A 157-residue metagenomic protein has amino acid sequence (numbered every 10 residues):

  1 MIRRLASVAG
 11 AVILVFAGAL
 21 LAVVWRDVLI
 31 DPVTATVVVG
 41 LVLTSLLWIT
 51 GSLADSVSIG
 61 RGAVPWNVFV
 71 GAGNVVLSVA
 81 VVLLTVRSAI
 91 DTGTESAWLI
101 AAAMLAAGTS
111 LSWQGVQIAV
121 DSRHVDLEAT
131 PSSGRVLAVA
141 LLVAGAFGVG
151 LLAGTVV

Functional and structural regions predicted by a protein language model:
A6-A9, V33-T44, V70-N74, S96-G108 (+1 more regions): Alpha-helical transmembrane segments of polytopic membrane proteins
S7-G18, L141-G145: Alpha-helical transmembrane segments
I13-V28, V79-S88: Membrane-embedded alpha-helical segments in integral membrane proteins
V28-L29, V57-W66, V125-T130: Membrane-interface helix-boundary motifs at transmembrane edges
V42-G60: Canonical alpha-helical transmembrane segments
T85-V120: Short alpha-helical packing/oligomerization segments
S122-V143: Interfacial loop-to-transmembrane junctions
F147-V157: Juxtamembrane boundary at the C-terminal end of a transmembrane helix
